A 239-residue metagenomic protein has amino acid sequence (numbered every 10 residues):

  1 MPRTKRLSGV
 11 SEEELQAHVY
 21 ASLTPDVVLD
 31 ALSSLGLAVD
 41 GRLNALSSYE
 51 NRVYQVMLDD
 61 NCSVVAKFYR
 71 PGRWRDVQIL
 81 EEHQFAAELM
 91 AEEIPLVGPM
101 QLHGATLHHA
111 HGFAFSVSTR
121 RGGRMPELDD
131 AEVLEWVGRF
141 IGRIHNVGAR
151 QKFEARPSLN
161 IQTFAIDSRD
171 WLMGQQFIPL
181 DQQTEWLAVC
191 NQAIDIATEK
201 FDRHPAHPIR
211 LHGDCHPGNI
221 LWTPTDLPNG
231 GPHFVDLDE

Functional and structural regions predicted by a protein language model:
P2-V39: Juxta-kinase regulatory segment immediately upstream of eukaryotic protein kinase catalytic domains
S33-D40, Q192-H204: Short Pro/Gly-enriched beta-strand edge/turn motifs at strand-loop
R42-L46, R52, L102-L107: Short, solvent-exposed loop/turn elements at beta->coil junctions and helix N-caps that rim active or binding pockets
S47-A66, P99, D195-E239: Active-site acidic catalytic loop and adjacent metal/ATP-binding pocket of ATP-dependent phosphoryl transfer enzymes
M57-F153: ATP-binding pocket architecture of kinase catalytic cores
M57-N61, T106, H111, A155-F164 (+3 more regions): Hydrophobic/basic alpha-helical segments enriched in Actinobacteria
E127-E185, A206-P208: A cross-family kinase active-site recognition segment
